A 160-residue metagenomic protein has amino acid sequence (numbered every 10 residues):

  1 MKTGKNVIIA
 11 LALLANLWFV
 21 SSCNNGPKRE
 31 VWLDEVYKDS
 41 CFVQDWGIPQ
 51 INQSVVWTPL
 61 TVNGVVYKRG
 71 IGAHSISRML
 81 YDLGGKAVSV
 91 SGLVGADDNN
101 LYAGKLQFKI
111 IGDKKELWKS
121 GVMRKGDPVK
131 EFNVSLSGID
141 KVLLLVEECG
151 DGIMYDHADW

Functional and structural regions predicted by a protein language model:
M1-I9: Bacterial N-terminal signal peptides that target proteins for export
M1-K2, W18-G26: Basic/polar N-terminal segments that are highly enriched at the extreme N-terminus, encompassing both cleavable
A10-W18: Bacterial N-terminal signal peptides
C23-W160: Gly-Asp-aromatic-enriched flexible segments
